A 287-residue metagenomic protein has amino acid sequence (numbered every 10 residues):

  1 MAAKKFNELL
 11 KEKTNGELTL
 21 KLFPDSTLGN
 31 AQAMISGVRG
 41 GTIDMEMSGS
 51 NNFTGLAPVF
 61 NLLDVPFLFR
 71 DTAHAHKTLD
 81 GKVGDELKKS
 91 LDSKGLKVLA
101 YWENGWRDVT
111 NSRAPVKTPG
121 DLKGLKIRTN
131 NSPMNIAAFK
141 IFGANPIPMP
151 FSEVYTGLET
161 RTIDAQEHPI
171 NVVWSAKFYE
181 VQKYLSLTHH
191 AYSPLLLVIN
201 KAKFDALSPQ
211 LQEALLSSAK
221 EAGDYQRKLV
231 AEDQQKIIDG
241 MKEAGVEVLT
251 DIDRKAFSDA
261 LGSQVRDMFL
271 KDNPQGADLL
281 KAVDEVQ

Functional and structural regions predicted by a protein language model:
M1-H74, K82-G84, K89-Q287: N-terminal secretory/targeting leader peptides
